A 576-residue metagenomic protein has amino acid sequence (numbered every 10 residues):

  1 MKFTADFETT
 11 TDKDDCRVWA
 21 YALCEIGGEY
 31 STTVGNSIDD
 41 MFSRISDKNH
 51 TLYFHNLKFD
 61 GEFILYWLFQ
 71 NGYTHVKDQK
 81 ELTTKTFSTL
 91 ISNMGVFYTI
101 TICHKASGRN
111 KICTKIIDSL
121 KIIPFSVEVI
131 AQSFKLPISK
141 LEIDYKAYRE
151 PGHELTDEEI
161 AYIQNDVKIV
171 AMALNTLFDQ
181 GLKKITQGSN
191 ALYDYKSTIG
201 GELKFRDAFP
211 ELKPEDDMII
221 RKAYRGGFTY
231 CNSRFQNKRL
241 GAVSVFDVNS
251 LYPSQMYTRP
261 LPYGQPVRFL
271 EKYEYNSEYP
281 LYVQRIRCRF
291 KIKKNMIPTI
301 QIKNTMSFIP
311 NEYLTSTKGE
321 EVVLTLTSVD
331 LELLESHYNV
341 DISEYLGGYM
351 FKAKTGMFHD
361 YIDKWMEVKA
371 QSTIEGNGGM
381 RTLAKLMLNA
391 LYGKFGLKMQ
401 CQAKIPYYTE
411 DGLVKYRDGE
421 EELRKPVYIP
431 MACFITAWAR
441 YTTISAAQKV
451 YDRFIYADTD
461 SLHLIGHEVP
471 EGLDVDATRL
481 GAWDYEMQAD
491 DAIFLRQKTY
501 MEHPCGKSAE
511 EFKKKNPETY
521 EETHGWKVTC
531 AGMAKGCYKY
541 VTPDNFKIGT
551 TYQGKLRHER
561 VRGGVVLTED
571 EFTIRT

Functional and structural regions predicted by a protein language model:
M1-K2, K13-W19, L23-T576: Conserved acidic
T10: Conserved Rossmann-like nucleotide-cofactor binding loop
